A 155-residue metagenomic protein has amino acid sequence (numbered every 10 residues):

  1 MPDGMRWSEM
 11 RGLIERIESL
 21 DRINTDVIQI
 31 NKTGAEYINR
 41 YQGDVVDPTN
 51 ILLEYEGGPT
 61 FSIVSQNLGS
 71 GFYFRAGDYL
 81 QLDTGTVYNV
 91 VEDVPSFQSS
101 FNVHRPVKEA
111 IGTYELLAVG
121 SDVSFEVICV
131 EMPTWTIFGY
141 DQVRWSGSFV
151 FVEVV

Functional and structural regions predicted by a protein language model:
M1-V155: Extracellular/virion structural assembly segments
